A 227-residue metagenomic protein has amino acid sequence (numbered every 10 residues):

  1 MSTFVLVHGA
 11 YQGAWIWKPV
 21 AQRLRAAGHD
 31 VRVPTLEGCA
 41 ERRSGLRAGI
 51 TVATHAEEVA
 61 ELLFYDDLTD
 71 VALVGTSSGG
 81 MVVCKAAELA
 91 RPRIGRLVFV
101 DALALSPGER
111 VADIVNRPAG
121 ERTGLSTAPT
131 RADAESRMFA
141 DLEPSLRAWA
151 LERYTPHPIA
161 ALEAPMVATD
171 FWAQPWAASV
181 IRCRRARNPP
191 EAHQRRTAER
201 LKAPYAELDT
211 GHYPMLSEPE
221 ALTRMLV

Functional and structural regions predicted by a protein language model:
S2-R43, F64: Conserved HGGG/HGGXW glycine-rich cap/lid loop of the alpha/beta-hydrolase fold
D30-R32, L36-V71, E88-L89, D113-N116: Active-site loop/oxyanion-hole signature of alpha/beta-hydrolase fold enzymes
V74-G75, G79, V83: Gly/Ala-rich beta-loop-alpha elbow adjacent to hydrolase catalytic centers
E88-A132, A161-L162, V167, P189-P190: Flexible "cap/lid" loop of the alpha/beta hydrolase fold
Q174, V180-R182: Short beta-strand/loop motif that positions the catalytic acidic residue of the alpha/beta-hydrolase fold
C183-D209, L216: Conserved loop-alpha-helix segment in the C-terminal half of the alpha/beta-hydrolase fold that carries the catalytic
L216-V227: Post-His helix in hydrolase/transferase enzymes
